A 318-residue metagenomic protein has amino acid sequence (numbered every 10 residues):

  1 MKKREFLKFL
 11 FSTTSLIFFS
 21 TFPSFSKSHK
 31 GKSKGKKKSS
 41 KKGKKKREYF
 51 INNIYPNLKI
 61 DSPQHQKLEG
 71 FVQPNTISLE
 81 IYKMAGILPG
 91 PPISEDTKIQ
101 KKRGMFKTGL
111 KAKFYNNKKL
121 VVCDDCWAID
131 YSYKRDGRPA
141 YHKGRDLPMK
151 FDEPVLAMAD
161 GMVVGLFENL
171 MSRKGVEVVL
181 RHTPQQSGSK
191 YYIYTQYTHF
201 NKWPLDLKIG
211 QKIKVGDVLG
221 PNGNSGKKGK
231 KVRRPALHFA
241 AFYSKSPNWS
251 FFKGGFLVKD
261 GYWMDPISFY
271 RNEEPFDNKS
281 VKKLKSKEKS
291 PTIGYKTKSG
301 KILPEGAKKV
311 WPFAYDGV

Functional and structural regions predicted by a protein language model:
E5-S26: N-terminal export signals
T21-K46: C-terminal segment of N-terminal export signals and the immediately downstream linker at the start of the mature
K42-V176, T183-Q185, V215, I267-S268 (+1 more regions): Surface-exposed, glycine-biased beta-strand/turn segments
P154, S187, S246-S250: Secretory-pathway/luminal and periplasmic proteins that interact with or process carbohydrate-rich
M158-I209, K230-H238: Zn2+-dependent peptidoglycan hydrolase active-site motif and core
E177-V179, Q211-T292: Conserved, short, structured surface segments that act as functional micro-motifs
